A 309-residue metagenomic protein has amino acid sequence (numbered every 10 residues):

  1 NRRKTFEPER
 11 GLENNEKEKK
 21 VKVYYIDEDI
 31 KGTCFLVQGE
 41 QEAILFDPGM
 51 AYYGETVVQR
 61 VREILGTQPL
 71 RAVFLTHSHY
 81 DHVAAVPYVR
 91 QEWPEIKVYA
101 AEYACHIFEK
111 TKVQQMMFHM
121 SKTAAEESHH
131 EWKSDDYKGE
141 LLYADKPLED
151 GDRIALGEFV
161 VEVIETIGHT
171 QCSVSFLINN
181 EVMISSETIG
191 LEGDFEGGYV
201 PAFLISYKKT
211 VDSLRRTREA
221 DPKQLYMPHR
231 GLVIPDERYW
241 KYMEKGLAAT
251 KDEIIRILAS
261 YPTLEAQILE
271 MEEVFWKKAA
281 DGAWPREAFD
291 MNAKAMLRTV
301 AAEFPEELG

Functional and structural regions predicted by a protein language model:
N1-K17: N-terminal amphipathic/basic-hydrophobic helices that include classical n-h-c signal peptides and signal-anchor
E16, V37, D152-L156: Short acidic-hydrophobic surface loop/beta-edge motif
K17-Q68, S175-E187: Conserved beta-strand hairpin/beta-sheet module of binuclear metal-dependent hydrolase folds, prominently
V37, D47, H77, L148 (+3 more regions): Divalent metal-coordination and catalytic microenvironments
M50-Y52, V160-I167, Q171-Y242: Metallo-beta-lactamase
G54-E55, R62-R153: Active-site HxH/HxHxD metal-binding segment of metal-dependent hydrolases
R238-I257: C-terminal functional module detector
I257-G309: C-terminal regulatory/interaction regions
